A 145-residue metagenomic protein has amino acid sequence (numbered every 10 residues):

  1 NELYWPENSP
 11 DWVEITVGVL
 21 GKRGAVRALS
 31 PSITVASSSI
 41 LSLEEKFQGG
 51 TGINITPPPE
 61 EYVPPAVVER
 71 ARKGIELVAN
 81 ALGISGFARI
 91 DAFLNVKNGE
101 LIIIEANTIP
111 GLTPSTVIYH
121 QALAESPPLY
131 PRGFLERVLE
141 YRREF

Functional and structural regions predicted by a protein language model:
N1-L3, E7, G18-V19, A79-L112 (+1 more regions): Conserved metal-phosphate-binding beta-hairpin within the catalytic cores of diverse ATP-dependent phosphoryl-transfer
N1-Y62, A66, K73, L101-I102: Phosphate-binding site of ATP-dependent enzymes
S37, G49, A81, E140-F145: A structural signal for alpha-helix termini and helix-coil/disorder junctions
T51, G86, Y130-P131: Secondary-structure boundary/capping signal
A66-E69, V96-F145: C-terminal active-site "lid" helix and adjoining low-complexity regulatory extension at the edge of ATP-using catalytic
G74-V78: Active-site anion/phosphate-binding pocket segments in diverse small-molecule metabolic enzymes
